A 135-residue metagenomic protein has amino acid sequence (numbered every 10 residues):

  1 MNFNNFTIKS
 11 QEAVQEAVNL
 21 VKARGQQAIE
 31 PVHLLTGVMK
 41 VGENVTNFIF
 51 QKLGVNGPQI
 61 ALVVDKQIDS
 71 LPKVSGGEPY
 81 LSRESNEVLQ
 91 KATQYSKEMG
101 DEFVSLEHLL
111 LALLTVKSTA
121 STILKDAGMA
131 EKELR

Functional and structural regions predicted by a protein language model:
M1-R135: Histone-fold recognition with a strong bias for associated Lys/Arg-rich disordered tails
